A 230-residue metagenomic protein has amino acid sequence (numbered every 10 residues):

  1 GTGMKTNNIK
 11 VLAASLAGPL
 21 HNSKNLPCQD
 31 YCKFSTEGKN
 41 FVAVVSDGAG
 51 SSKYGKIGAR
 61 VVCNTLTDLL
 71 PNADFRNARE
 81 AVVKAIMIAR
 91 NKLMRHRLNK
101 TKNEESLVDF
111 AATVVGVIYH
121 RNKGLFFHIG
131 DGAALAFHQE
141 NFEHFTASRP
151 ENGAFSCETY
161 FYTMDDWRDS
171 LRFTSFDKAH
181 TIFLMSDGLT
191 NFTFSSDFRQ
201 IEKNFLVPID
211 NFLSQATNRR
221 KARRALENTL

Functional and structural regions predicted by a protein language model:
M4, R168-L230: C-terminal catalytic subdomain
M4-D68, G132-A134, T163-T174: N-terminal entry segment of metal-dependent catalytic domains or homologous docking segments
V11-L26, N91-E105, A136-D177, A216 (+2 more regions): PP2C/PPM family metal-dependent serine/threonine protein phosphatase catalytic domain, recognizing the conserved
N25-T36, L107-R121, L125, R149-S195: Acidic loop->beta-strand submotif enriched in PP2C/PPM serine/threonine phosphatases
S46, G130, L184-S186: Active-site flanking residues adjacent to catalytic metal/cofactor-binding acidic residues
N64-T101, D197, I201-E227: Helix-loop-helix
F75-F137, D169-F176: Catalytic core of PPM/PP2C metal-dependent serine/threonine phosphatase domains
G132-A134, E140-N152, S195-D210: Short, surface-exposed, charged loop/turn segments at secondary-structure junctions
